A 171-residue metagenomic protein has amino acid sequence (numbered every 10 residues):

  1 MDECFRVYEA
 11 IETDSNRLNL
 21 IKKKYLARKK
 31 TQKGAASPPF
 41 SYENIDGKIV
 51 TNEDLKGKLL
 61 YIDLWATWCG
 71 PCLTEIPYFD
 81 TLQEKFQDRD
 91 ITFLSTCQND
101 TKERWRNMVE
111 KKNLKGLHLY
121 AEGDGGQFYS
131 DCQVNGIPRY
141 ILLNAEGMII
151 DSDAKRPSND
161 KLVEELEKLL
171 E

Functional and structural regions predicted by a protein language model:
M1-D46, V50: Oxidative protein folding and maturation machinery
T51-L55, S130-C132: Short amphipathic alpha-helix with an adjacent loop that forms part of the alpha/beta core around
K56-G57, L64-T81: Conserved redox-active cysteine motifs that mediate thiol-disulfide chemistry, especially di-cysteine Cys-X(1-2)-Cys
K56-K58, D88, L114, V134: Active-site acidic short loop of glycosyltransferases
L59-L60, P138: Alpha/beta-hydrolase fold active-site loops
I62, L94-T96, L119, I141: Conserved hydrophobic packing residues within short motifs/helices of P-loop NTPase cores of ABC-family ATPases
T74-K112, G123-S130, E164: Structural microenvironment flanking redox-active thiols in thiol-disulfide oxidoreductases
K112-L114, A121-E167: Thiol/disulfide oxidoreductase modules built on the thioredoxin-like
